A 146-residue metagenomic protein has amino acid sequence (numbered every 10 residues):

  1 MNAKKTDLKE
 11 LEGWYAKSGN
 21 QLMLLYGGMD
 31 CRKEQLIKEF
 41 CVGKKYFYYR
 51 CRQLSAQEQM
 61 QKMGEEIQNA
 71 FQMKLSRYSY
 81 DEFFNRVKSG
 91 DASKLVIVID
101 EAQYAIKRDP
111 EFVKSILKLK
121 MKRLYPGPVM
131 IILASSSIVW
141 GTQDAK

Functional and structural regions predicted by a protein language model:
M1-K146: Phosphate-binding site recognition
